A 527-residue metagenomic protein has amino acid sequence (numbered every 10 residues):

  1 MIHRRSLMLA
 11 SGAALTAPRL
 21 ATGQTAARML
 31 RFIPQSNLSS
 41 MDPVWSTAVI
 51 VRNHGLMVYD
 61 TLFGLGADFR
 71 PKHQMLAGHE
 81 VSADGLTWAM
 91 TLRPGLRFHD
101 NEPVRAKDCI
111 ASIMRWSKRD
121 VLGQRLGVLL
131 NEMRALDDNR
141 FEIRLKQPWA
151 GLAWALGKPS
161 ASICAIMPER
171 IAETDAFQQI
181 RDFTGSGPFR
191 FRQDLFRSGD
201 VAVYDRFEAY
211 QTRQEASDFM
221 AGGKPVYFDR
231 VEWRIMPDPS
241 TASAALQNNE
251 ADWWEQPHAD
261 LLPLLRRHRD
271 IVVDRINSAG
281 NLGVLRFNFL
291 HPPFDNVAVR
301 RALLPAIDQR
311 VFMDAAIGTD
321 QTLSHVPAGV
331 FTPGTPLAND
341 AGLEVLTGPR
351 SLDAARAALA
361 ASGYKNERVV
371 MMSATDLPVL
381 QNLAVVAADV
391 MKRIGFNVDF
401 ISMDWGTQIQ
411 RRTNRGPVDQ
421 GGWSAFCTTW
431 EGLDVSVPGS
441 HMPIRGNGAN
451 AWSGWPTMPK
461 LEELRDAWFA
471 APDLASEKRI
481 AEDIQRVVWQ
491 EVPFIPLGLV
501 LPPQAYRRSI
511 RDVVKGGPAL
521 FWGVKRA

Functional and structural regions predicted by a protein language model:
I33-A83, T91, M114, T184: N-terminal lobe/hinge region of extracytoplasmic solute-binding protein
R125-R197: Surface-exposed binding/hinge segments that line and control ligand-binding clefts or catalytic entry sites
F189, T322-A361, T375-N382: Structural transition elements
T212-L264, N397: Ligand-site clamp/hinge motif
D238-P239, P257, L352, R356-G432 (+2 more regions): Ligand/substrate-recognition segments at binding pockets and active sites
L290, F294-T335, N382-L383, V488-P496: Periplasmic-binding protein-like
G348, D399-T413, G439-R508, A527: Extracytoplasmic/peripheral linker and loop segments enriched in polar/acidic and small residues with frequent Thr/Pro
Y506-A527: Long beta-strand-rich cores associated with HINT superfamily self-processing modules
